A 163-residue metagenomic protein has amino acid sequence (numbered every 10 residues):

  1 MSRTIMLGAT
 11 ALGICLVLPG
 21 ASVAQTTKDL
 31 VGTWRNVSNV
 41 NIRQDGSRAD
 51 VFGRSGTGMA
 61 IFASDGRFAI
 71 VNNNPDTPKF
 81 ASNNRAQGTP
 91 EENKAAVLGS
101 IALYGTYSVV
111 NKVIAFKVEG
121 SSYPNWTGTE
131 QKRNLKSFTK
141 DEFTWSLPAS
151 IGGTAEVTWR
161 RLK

Functional and structural regions predicted by a protein language model:
M1-T4: N-terminal secretory signal peptides that target proteins for export/translocation
L7-A11, C15, G20-K163: Lipid interaction determinants
